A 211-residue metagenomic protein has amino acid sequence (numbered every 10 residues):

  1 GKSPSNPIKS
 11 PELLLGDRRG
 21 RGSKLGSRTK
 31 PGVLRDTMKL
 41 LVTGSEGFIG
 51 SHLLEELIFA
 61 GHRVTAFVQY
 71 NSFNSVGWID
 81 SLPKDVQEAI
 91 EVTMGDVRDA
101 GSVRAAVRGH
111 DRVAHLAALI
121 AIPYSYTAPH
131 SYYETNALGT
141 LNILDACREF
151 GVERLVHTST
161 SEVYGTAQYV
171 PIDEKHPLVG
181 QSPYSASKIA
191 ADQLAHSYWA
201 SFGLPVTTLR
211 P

Functional and structural regions predicted by a protein language model:
G1-P4, L13, P31: Intrinsically disordered, low-complexity segments enriched in serine/proline and basic residues
P7-K9, D173: Residues marking helix boundaries in flexible regions
G26-T37: Short, Lys/Arg-enriched N-terminal segments with co-localized hydrophobic residues within the first ~10-30 amino acids
D36-P211: N-terminal Rossmann-like NAD(P)+-binding domain of SDR-like oxidoreductases, especially those catalyzing
